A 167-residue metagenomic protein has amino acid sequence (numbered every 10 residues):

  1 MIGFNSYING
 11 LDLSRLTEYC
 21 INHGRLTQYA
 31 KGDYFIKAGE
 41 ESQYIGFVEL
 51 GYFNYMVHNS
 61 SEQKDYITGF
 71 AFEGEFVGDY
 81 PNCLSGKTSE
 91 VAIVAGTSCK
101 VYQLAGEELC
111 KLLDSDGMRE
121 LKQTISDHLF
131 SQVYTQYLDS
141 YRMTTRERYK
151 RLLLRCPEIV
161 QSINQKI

Functional and structural regions predicted by a protein language model:
M1-L26, N82: Cyclic nucleotide-binding regulatory module and flanking cytosolic helices
N22-Q28, E120-I125: Short, charged, low-hydrophobicity "junction" segments
R25, F76, P157-E158: Generic structural signal for secondary-structure transition and capping sites
T27-Y29, A71, L104: Hydrophobic residues at beta-strand termini and immediately following loops that shape nucleotide-binding pockets
Y34-G96: Cyclic nucleotide-binding regulatory domains
N54, V101-Y102: General beta-strand recognition
V94-G96, Y102-I167: Polybasic "coupling" helices that flank or enter modular domains
